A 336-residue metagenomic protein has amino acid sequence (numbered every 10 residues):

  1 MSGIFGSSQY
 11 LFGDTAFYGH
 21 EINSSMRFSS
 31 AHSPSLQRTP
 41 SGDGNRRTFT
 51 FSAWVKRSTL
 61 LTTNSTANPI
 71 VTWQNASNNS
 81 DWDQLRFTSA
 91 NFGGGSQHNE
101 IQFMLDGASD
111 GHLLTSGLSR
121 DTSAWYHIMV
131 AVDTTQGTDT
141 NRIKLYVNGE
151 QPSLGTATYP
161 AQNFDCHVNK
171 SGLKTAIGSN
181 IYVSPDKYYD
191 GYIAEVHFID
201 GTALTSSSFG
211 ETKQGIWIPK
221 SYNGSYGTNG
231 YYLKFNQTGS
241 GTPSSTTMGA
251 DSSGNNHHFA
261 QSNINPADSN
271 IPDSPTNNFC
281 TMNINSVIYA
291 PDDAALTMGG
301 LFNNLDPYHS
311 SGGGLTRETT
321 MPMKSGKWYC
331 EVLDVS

Functional and structural regions predicted by a protein language model:
M1-A31, E211-G300: Extracytoplasmic low-complexity segments
S2-A203, S221-S240: Extracellular glycan-associated modules
R27-R38, F302-T316: Eukaryotic beta-rich interaction modules
V55-N68, N304, Y308-S336: Secretory/extracellular carbohydrate-interaction modules and structurally similar beta-sandwich "look-alikes"
T63, L204-T212, P243: Acidic/polar loop patches that form or flank catalytic/metal-binding clefts of enzymes that bind anionic ligands
I70-T72, S96-L105, S116, Y188-Y189 (+6 more regions): Extended, compositionally biased low-complexity polar/Lys-Gly-rich tracts and adjacent boundary/linker regions are
K174-I181, G215, H309-L315: Flexible glycine/proline-enriched surface loops and loop-helix/loop-strand junctions
D200, G239-T242, M321, S336: Short secondary-structure junctions and interdomain/linker hinges
